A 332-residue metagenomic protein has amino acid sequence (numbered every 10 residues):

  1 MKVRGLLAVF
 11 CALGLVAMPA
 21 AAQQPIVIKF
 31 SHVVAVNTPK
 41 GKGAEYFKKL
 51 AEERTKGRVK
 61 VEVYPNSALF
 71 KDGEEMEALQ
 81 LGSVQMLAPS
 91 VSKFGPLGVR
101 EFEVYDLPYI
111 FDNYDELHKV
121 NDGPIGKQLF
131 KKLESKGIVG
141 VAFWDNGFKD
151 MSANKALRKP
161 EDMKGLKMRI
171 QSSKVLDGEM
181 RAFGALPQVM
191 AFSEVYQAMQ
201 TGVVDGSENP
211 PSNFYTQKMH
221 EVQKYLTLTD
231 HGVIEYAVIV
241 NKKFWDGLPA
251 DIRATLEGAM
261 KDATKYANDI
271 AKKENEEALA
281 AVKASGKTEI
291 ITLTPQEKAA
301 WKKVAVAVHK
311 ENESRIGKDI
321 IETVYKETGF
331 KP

Functional and structural regions predicted by a protein language model:
M1-V9: Bacterial N-terminal signal peptides that target proteins for export
A8-A17: Bacterial N-terminal signal peptides
P19-A21: Juxtamembrane cytosolic interface motif at the C-terminal end of transmembrane helices
Q23-E116, P124-P332: N-terminal secretory/targeting leader peptides
